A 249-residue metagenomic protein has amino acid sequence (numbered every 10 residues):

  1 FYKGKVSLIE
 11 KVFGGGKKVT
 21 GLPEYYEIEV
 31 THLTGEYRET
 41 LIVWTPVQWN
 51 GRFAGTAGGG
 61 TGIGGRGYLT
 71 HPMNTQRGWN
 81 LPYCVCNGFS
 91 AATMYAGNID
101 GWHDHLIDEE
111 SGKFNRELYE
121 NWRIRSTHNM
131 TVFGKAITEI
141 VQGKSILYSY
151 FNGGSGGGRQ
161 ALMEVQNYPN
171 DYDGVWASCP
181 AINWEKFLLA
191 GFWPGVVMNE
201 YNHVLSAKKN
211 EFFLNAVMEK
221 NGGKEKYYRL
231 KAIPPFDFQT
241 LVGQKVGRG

Functional and structural regions predicted by a protein language model:
F1-R52, G65-G67, G78-W79, E219-G249: Catalytic-loop region of hydrolases
H32, G58-T61, P180: Glycine-rich His-Gly loop
G59-G143, L189: Cap/lid segment of the alpha/beta-hydrolase catalytic domain
M94, N152-G154, A177-S178: Generic beta-strand/beta-sheet core signal
K144-S155: Alpha/beta-hydrolase fold nucleophile elbow
G153-M163: Glycine-rich nucleophile elbow surrounding the catalytic serine of serine-hydrolase chemistry
V165, N170-R248: A catalytic-pocket lid/entrance helix-loop region that shapes and gates access to the active site across common
